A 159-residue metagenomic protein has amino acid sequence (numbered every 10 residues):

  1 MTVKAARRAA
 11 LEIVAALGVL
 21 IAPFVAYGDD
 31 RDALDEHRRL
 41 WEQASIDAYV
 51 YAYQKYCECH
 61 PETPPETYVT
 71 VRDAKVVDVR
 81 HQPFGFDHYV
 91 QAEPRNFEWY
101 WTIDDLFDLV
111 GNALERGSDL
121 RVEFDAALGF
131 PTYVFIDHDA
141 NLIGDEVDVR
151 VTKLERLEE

Functional and structural regions predicted by a protein language model:
M1-K4: N-terminal secretory signal peptides that target proteins for export/translocation
A10-A26: Hydrophobic membrane-insertion alpha-helices, especially the h-region of bacterial N-terminal signal peptides
R31-D32, E36, Y53-Y56, V90-E159: Mature, soluble, non-transmembrane domains
Q43-Y56: A short, Trp-centered hydrophobic/proline-enriched beta-strand micro-motif
Y51-Y53, V76-H81, Y133: Short hydrophobic/aromatic-rich beta-strand segments that constitute the beta-sheet cores of beta-sandwich/beta-barrel
P61-P64, D87-V90: Flexible, solvent-exposed loop/hinge segments and secondary-structure transition points
E62-T67, G144-D148: Short, surface-exposed coil-to-beta transition loops
V71-K75: Short acidic-glycine loop/turn motifs at beta-strand connectors
